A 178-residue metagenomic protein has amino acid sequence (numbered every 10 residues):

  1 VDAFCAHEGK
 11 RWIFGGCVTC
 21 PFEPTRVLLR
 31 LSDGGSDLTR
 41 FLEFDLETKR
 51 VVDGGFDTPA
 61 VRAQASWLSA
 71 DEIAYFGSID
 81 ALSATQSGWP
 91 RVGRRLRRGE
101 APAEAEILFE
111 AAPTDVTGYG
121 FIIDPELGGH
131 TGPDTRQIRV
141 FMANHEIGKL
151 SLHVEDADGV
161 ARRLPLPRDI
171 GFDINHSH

Functional and structural regions predicted by a protein language model:
V1-H178: Beta-propeller folds
